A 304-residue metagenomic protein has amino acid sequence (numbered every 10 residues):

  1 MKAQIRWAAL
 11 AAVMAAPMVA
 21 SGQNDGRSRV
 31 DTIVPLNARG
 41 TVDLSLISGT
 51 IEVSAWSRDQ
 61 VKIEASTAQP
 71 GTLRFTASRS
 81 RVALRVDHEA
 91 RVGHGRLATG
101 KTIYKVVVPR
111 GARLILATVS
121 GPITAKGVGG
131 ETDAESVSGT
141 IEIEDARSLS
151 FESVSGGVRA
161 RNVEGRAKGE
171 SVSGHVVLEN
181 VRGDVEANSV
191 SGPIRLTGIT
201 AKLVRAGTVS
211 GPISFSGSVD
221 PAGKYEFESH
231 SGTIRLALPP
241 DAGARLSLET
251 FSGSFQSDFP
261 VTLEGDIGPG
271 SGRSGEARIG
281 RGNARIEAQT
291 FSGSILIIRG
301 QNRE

Functional and structural regions predicted by a protein language model:
M1-E304: Intrinsically disordered, low-complexity terminal regions
